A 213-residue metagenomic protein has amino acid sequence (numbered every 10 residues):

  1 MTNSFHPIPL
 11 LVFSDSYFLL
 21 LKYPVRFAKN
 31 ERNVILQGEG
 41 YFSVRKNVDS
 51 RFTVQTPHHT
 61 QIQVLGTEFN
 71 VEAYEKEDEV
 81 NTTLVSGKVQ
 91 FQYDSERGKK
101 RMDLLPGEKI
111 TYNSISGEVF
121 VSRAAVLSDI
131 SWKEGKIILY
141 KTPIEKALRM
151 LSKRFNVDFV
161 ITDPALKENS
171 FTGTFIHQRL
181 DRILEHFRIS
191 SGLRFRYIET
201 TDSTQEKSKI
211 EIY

Functional and structural regions predicted by a protein language model:
M1-S14, F18-Y213: A residue-level detector for the "anchor" residue at the start of short, highly conserved motifs
